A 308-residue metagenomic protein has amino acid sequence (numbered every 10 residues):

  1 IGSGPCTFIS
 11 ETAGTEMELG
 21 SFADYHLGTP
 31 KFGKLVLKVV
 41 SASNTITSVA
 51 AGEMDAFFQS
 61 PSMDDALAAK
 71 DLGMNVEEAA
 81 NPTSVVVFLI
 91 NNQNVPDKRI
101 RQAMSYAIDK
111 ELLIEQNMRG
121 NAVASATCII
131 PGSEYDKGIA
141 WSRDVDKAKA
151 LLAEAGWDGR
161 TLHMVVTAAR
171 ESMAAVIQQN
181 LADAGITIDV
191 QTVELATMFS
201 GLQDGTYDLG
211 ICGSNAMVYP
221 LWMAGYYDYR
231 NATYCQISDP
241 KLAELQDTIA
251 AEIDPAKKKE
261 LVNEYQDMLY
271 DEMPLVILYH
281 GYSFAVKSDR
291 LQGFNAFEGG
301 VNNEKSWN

Functional and structural regions predicted by a protein language model:
I1-P30, K34, N44, V145-D146: Gly/Pro-rich hinge or "lid" segments in bacterial periplasmic/extracellular proteins
G20-Y25, M74, E78-A103, A107 (+3 more regions): A bilobed periplasmic-binding-protein/Venus flytrap-type ligand-binding module shared by bacterial periplasmic
F22-L67, T187: Ligand-site clamp/hinge motif
S43-D55, L67-D71, R99, A175-A184 (+1 more regions): Short helices/loops that flank or line small-molecule/ion binding pockets
P96-Q179, D183-A184, E264: Append "and occasionally in soluble cytosolic enzymes with long acidic Gly/Pro-rich linkers
A153-A216, S283: Ligand/substrate-recognition segments at binding pockets and active sites
D189-M198, M223-D289: Extracytoplasmic/peripheral linker and loop segments enriched in polar/acidic and small residues with frequent Thr/Pro
A285-N308: Long beta-strand-rich cores associated with HINT superfamily self-processing modules
